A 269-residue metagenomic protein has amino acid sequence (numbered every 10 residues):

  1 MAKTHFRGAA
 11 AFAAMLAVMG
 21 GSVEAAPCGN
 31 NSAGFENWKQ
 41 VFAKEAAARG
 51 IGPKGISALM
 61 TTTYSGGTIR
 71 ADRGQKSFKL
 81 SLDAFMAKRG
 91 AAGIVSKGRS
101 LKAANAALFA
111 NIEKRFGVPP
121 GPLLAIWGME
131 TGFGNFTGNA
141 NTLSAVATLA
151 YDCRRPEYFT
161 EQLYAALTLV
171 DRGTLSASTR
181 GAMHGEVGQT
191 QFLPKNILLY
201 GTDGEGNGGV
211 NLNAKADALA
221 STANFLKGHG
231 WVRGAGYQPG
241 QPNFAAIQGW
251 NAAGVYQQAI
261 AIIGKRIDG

Functional and structural regions predicted by a protein language model:
M1-A11: Bacterial N-terminal signal peptides that target proteins for export
A10-M19: Bacterial N-terminal signal peptides
G21-A25: Sec/Tat signal peptide C-region and signal peptidase I cleavage site
A26-K44: Short N-terminal segments immediately surrounding and downstream of signal-peptide cleavage
F42, R49-G50: Zn2+-dependent metallopeptidase catalytic core
I51-G269: Catalytic glycan-binding domains that act on GlcNAc-containing polysaccharides
